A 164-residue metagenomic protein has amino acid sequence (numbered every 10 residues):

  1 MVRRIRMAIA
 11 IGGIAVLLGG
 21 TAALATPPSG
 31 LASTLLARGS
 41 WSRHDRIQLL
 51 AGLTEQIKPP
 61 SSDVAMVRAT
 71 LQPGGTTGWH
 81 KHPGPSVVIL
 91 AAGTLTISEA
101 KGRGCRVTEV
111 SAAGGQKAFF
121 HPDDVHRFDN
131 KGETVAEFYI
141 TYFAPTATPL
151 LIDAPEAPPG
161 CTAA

Functional and structural regions predicted by a protein language model:
V2-A10, V16-D63, R106-S111, D153-A164: A short, N-terminal "cap"/entry segment at the start of jelly-roll beta-barrel domains of the cupin/DSBH fold
P59-S62, G74-L90: A short beta-loop-beta micro-motif enriched in histidine and acidic residues
A65, G84, P122: Exposed loop/turn and edge beta-strand positions of beta-sandwich/beta-sheet ligand-binding modules
L71, L95, E99-D123: Short acidic-glycine-tyrosine-enriched beta hairpin
T77-H82, E99, E109, D129-K131: Short histidine-centered beta-strand/loop micro-motifs that create catalytic or ligand/metal-coordination sites
W79, V87-L90, T96-S98, K117-F120 (+1 more regions): Structural recognition of the beta-strand scaffold that forms the well-ordered cores of secreted hydrolase catalytic
G104, A112-A113, P122-P149: Ligand-binding loop in jelly-roll beta-barrel domains
